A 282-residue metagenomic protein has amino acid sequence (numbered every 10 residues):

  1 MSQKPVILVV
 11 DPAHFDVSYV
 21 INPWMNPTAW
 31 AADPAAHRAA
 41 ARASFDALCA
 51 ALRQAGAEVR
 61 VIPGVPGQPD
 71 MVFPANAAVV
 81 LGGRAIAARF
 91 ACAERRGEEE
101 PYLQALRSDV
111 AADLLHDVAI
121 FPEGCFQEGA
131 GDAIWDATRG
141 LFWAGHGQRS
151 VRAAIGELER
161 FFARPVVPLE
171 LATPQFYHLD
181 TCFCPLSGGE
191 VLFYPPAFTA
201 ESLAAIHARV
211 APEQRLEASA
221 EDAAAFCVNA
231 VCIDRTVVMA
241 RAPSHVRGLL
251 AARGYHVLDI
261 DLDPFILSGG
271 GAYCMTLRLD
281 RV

Functional and structural regions predicted by a protein language model:
M1-V282: The feature marks the mature, well-folded catalytic cores of soluble enzymes
